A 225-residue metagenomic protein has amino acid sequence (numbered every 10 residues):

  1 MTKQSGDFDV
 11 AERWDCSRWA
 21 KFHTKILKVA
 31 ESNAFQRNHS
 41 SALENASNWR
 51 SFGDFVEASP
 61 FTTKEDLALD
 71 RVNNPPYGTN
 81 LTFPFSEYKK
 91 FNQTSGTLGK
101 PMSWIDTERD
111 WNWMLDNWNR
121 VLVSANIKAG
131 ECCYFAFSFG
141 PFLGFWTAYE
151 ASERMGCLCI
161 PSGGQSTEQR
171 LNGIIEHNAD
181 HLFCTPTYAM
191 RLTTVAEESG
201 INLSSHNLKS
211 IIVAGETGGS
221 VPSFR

Functional and structural regions predicted by a protein language model:
M1-L27, M155-R225: Active-site glycine/GP-rich loop and adjacent strand/helix microenvironment that borders small-molecule binding pockets
M1-Q93, G99-D116, V123-S124: Nucleotide 5′-phosphate-binding alpha/beta core
V29, T94-T97, C133, L182 (+1 more regions): Conserved S/T- and glycine-rich ATP-binding loop of Class I adenylate-forming
Y88, W111, S138-P141, T187: Short glycine-enriched loops at secondary-structure junctions
K89, K128-G130, S205-L208: A general structural motif
G99-W113, Y149-C159, N178-T187: Acidic/glycine-enriched edge-of-secondary-structure segments
W118-A125, V195-S199: Short internal alpha-helix immediately C-terminal to a glycine-rich phosphate-binding loop in Rossmann-like
V123-A151, M155, C159: Conserved AMP-binding loop of ANL adenylate-forming enzymes
